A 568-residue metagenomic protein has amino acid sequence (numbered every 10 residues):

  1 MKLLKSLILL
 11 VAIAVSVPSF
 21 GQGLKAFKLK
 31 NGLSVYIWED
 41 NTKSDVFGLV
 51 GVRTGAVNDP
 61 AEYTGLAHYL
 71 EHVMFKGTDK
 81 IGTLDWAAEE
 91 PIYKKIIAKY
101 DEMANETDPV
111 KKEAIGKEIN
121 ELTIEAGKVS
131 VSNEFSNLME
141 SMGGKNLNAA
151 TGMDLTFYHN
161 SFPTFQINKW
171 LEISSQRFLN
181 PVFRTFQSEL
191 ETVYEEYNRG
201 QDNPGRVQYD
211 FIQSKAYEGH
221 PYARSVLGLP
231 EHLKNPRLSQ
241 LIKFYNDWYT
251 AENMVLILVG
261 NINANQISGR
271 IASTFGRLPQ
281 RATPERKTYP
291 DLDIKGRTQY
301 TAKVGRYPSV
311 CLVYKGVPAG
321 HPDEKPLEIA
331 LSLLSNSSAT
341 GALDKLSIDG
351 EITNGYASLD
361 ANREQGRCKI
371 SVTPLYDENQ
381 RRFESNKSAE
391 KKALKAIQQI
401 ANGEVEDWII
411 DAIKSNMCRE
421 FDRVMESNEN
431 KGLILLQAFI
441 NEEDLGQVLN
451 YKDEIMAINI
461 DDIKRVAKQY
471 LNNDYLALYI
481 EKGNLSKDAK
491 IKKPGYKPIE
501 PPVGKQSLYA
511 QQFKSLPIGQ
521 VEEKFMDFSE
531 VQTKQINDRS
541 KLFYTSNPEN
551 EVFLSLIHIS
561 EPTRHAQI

Functional and structural regions predicted by a protein language model:
M1-S6: Positively charged n-region of N-terminal signal peptides that target proteins for export
L7-S16: Bacterial N-terminal signal peptides
F20-S34, V255, N263-A302, S309 (+3 more regions): Proteolytic maturation boundary segments
W38, K43-D59, G65-A67, T83-Q176 (+9 more regions): M16 family metallopeptidases and their MPP-like homologs
H72-G82: Catalytic Zn2+-binding segment of zinc metalloproteases
F183, L190-E191, G205, Y209 (+2 more regions): Non-catalytic, conformational "gating/processing" segments within enzyme and secreted inhibitor domains
Y194-D202, P290-K303, K414-V424: Short, conserved secondary-structure transition motifs
